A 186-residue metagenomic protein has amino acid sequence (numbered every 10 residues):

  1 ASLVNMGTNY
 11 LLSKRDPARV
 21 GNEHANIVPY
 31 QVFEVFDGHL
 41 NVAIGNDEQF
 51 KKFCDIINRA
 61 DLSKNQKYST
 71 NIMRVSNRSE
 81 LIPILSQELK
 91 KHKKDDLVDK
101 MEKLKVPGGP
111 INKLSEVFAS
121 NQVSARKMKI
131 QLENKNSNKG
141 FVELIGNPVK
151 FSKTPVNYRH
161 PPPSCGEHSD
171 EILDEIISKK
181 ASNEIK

Functional and structural regions predicted by a protein language model:
A1-I44: Active-site-adjacent "lid/gating" segments in soluble enzymes
S2, M6, K52-I56, I84 (+1 more regions): Alpha-helical scaffold segments in soluble metabolic enzymes
A18, N58-K67, R126-K129, K180-N183: Cytochrome P450 catalytic domain signature, combining two hallmark sequence patches
V28-L104, G108: Aromatic-enriched alpha-helical interface/lid elements that frame and gate functional surfaces
P29, F50, L97, K113 (+3 more regions): Residues within well-ordered alpha-helices
K64-S76, I111-A119, S182-K186: Short linear loop/turn motifs
S69, N134-I185: Flexible, small-/acidic-enriched active-site or ligand-binding loops
K103-P155, R159: A glycine-rich dinucleotide-binding beta-alpha-beta segment and adjacent secondary-structure elements that constitute
